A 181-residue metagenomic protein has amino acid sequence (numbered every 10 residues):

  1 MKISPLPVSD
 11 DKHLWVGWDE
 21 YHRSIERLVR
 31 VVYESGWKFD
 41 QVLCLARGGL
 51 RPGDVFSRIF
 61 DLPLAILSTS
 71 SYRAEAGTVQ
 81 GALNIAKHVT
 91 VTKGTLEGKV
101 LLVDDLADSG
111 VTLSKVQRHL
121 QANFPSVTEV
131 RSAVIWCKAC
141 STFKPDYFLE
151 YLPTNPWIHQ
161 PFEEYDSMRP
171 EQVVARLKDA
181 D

Functional and structural regions predicted by a protein language model:
M1-D181: PRPP-associated nucleotide enzymes
